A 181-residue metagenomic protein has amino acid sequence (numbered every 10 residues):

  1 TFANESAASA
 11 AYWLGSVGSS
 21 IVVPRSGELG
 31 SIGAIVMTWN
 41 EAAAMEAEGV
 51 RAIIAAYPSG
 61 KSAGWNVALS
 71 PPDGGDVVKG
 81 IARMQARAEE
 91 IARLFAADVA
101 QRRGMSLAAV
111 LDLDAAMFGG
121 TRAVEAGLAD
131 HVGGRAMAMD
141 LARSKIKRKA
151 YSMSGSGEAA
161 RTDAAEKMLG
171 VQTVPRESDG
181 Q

Functional and structural regions predicted by a protein language model:
F2-A8, L111-A116: Glycine-rich beta-to-alpha transition loops that act as phosphate-gripper elements at the mouths of alpha/beta enzyme
N4-R102, K145, K149-Q181: Small-residue-centered hinge/linker elements
G15, R122-A123: Hydrophobic/aromatic residues within transmembrane alpha-helices of multi-pass small-molecule transporters
I21-V23, A129-R135: Short acidic-hydrophobic, aromatic-tinged amphipathic segments that line or gate anion-handling sites
A56-Y57, L111, G134-R135: Short loop/turn and capping residues at structural boundaries
R87, I91-R122, L128: Secondary-structure end/capping motifs
A136-R143: A ligand-binding cleft/hinge motif common to bilobed small-molecule-binding domains
